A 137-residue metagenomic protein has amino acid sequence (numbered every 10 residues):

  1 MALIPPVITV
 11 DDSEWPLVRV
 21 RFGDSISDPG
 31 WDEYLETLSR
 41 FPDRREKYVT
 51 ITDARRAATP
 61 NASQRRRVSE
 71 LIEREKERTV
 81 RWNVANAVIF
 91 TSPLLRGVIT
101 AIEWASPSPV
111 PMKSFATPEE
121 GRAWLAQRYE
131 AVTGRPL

Functional and structural regions predicted by a protein language model:
A2-L137: Amphipathic, Lys/Arg-enriched alpha-helical "gate/interface" segment within cytosolic domains that mediates
